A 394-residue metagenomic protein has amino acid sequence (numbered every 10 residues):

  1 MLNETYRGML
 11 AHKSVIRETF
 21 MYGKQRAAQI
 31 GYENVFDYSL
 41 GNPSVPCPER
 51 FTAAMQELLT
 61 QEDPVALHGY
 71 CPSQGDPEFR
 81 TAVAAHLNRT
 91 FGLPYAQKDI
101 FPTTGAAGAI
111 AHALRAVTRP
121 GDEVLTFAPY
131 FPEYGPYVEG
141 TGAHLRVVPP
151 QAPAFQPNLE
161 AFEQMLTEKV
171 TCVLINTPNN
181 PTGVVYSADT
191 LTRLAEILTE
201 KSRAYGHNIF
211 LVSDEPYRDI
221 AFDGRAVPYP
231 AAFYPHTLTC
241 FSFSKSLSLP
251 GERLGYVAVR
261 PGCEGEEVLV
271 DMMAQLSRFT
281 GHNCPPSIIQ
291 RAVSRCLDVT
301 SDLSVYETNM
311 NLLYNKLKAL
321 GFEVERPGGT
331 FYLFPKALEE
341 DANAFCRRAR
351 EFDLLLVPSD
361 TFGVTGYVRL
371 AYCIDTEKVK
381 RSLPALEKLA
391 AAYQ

Functional and structural regions predicted by a protein language model:
M1-I16, A27-L59, Q74, E78 (+1 more regions): PLP-dependent class I/II
Q61-D63: N-terminal alpha-helical segment of soluble enzymes
A66-L67: Pre-Walker A segment
